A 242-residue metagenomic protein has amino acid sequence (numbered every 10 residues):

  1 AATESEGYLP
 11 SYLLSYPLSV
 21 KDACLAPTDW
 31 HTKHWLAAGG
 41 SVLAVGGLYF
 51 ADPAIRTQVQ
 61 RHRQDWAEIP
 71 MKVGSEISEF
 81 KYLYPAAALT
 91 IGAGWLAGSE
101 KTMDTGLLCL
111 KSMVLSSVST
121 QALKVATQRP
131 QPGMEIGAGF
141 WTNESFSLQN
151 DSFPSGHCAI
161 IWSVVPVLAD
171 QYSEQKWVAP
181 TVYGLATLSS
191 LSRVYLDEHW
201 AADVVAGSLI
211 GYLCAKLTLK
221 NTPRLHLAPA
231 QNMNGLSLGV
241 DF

Functional and structural regions predicted by a protein language model:
A1-A37, V73-Y84, L96-F242: Replace "edges of transmembrane helices
A38-V42: Alpha-helical transmembrane segments
A44-A54: Alpha-helical transmembrane segments of multi-pass membrane proteins
D52-H62: Membrane-interface helix-loop junction between the first two transmembrane segments
Q60-K72: Perimembrane loop-to-helix junctions flanking transmembrane segments
Y84-T90: Hydrophobic cores of alpha-helical transmembrane segments in multi-pass inner/ER membrane proteins, independent
